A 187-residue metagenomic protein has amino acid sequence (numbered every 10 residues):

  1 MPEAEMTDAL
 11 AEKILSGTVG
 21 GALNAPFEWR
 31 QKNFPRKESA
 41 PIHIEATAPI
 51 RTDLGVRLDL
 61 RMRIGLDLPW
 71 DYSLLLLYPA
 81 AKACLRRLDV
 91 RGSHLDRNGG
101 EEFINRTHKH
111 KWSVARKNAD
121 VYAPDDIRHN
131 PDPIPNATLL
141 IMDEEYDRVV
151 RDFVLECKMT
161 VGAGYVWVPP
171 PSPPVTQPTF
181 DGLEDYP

Functional and structural regions predicted by a protein language model:
M1-D67: Charge-rich, low-complexity N-terminal segments
G20-L23, N105, T160: Intrinsically disordered, low-complexity regions enriched in Ser/Pro/Gly/Gln/His and often acidic
A48, L60, R87-V90, F153: Generic structural hydrophobic/aromatic packing signal, biased to beta-strands
W70: Residues that flank catalytic or metal-binding motifs in active/ligand-binding sites
S73-N136: An exposed acidic His-Trp-rich patch
D132-Y146: Well-ordered alpha/beta subsegment
M142-P187: Acidic, proline/glycine-rich low-complexity IDRs
